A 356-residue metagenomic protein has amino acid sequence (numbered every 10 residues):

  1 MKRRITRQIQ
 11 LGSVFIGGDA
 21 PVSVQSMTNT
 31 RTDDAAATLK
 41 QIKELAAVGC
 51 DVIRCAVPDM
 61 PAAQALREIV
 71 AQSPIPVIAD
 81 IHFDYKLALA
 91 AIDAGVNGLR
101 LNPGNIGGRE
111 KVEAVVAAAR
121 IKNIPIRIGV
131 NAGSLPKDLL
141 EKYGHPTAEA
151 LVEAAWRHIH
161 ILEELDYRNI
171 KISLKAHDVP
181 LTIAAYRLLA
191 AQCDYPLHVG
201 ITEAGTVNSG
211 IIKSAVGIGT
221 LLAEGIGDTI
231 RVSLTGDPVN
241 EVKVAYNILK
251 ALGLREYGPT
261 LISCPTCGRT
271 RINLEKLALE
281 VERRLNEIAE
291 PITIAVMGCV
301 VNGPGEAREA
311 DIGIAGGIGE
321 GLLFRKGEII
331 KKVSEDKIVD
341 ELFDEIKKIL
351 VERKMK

Functional and structural regions predicted by a protein language model:
M1-S26, R120, R283: N-terminal amphipathic alpha-helix/helix-capping segment at the start of soluble metabolic enzymes
D19-A37, A56, I75-F83, L139-V152 (+1 more regions): Active-site mouth loops of central-metabolism enzymes
V24, D80, I128, I172 (+5 more regions): Conserved, mostly hydrophobic/aromatic
N29, D34-A35, A46-V70, R100-G108 (+1 more regions): Glycine-rich, proline-tolerant flexible connector loops at the mouths of alpha/beta enzymes
M60-I81, A114-I126, Y186-L197, V281-L285: Alpha-helix-loop-beta-strand connector modules within alpha/beta enzyme cores
K86-R127: Hydrophobic or amphipathic alpha-helical targeting/insertion segments
V130-N131, L139-N286: Catalytic alpha/beta core domains of metabolic enzymes, predominantly
I318-F324, E328-E352: Beta-strand/loop-dominated core regions that host nucleotide or nucleotide-derived cofactor-binding catalytic loops
